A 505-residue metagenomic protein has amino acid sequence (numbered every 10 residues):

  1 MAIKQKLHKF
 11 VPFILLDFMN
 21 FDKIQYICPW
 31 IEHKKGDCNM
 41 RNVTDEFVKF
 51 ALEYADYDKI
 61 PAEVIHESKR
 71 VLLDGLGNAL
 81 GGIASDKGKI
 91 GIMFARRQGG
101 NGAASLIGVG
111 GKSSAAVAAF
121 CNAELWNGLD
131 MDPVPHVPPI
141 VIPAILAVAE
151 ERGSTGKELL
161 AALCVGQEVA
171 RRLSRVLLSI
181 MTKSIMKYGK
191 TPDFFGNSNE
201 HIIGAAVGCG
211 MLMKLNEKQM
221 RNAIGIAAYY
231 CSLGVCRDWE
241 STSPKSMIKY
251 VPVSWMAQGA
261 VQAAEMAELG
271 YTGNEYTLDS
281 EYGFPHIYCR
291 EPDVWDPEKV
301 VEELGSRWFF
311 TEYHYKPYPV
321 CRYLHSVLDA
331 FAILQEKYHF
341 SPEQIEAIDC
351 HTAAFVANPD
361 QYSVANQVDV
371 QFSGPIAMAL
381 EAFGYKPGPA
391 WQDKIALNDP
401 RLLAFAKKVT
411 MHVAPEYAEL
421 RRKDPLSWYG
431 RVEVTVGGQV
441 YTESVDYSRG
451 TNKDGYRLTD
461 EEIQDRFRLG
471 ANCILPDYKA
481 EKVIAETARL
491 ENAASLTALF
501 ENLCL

Functional and structural regions predicted by a protein language model:
L15-N39: Short, Lys/Arg-enriched N-terminal segments with co-localized hydrophobic residues within the first ~10-30 amino acids
P29, K35-P135, T242-V261, E265-L505: Terminal-appendage/accessory-domain detector
I65, P133-I140, E158-L163, I185-I202 (+3 more regions): Active-site nucleophile and cofactor-binding loops and adjacent substrate-binding regions of central metabolic enzymes
G82, G100-G102, V169-L178, Y230-D238 (+1 more regions): Secretory-pathway/luminal and periplasmic proteins that interact with or process carbohydrate-rich
L125-L173, L177-I180, S184: Hydrophobic alpha-helical hairpins/lids featuring a short glycine-rich hinge
P138-L146, N199-G208, A257-Q262, L324-S326 (+1 more regions): Well-ordered alpha-helical segments within folded domains of soluble proteins
R152-E158, L178-D193, N197-I224, G234-Y250 (+1 more regions): Active-site cavity-forming subdomains of large catalytic enzyme subunits
